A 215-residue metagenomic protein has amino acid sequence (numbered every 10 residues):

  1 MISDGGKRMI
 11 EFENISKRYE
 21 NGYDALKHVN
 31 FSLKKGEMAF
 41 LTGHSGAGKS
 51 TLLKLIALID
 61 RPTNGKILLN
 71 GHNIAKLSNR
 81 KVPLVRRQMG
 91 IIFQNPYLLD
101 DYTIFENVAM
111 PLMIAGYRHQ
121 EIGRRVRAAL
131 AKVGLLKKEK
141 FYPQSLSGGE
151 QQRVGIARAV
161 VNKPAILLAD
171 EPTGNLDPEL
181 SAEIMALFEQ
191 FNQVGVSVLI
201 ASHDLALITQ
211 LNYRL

Functional and structural regions predicted by a protein language model:
A57: Helix-to-loop junction immediately C-terminal to a conserved catalytic motif
G65-N73: Conserved ABC transporter NBD signature motif
I74-G90, Q193: ABC ATPase NBD coupling module
Y102-A109: Short coil-to-helix segment of the ABC ATPase nucleotide-binding domain corresponding to the Q-loop/switch region
Y142-L146, E150-Q152: Conserved ABC ATPase signature
V161-A165: A short, proline-enriched helix->beta-strand linker immediately N-terminal to the Walker B motif in ABC-type P-loop
L167-D170: Catalytic Walker B motif of ABC-type/P-loop ATPase nucleotide-binding domains
